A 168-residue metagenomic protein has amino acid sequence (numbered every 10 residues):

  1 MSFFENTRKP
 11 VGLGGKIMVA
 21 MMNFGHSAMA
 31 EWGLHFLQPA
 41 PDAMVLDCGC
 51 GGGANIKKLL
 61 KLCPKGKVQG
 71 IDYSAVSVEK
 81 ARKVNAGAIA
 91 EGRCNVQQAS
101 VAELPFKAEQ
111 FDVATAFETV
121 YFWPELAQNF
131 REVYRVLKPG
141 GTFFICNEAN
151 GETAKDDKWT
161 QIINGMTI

Functional and structural regions predicted by a protein language model:
S2-N6, P10-N23, S27, G141-I168: C-terminal alpha-helical "lid/dimerization" subdomain adjacent to the S-adenosyl-L-methionine
F24-A43, K58: Conserved alpha-helix/loop element of class I SAM-dependent methyltransferases that forms part of the SAM/SAH-binding
L37-P39, L62-C63, A88, L137: A generic alpha-to-beta junction signature in SAM-dependent methyltransferases
D42, L137-T142: Short glycine-dipeptide loop
M44-E103: Class I SAM-dependent methyltransferase SAM/SAH-binding core
A102-A114: A short acidic, Gly/Pro-enriched loop at the edge of an enzyme's catalytic core that lines a small-molecule cofactor
V113-L126: A short SAM/SAH-binding and catalytic strip from SAM-dependent methyltransferases
A127-P139: A short glycine-rich, Lys/Arg-flanked "PGG" loop and its adjoining helix->strand segment in the class I
